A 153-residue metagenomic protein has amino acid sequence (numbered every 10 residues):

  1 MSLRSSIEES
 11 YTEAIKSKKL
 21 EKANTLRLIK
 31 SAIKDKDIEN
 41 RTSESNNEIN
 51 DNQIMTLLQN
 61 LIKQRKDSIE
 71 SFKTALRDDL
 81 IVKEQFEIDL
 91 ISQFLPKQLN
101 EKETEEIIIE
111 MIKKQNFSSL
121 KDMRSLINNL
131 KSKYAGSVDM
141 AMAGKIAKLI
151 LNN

Functional and structural regions predicted by a protein language model:
M1-N153: Charged, compositionally biased, marginally structured helical/coil segments
